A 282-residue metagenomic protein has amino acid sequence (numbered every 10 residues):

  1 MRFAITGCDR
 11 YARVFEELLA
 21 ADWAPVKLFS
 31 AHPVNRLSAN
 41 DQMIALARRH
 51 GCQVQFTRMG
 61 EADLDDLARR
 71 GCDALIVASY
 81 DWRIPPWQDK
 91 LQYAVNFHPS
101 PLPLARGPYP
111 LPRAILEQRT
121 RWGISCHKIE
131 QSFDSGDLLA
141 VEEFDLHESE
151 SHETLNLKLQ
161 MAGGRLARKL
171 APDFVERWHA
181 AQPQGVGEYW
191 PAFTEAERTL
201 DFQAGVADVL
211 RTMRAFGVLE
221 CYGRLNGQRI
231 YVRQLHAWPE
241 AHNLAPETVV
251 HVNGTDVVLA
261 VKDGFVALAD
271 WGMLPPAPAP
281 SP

Functional and structural regions predicted by a protein language model:
M1-R224, A237, H251-P282: One-carbon transfer enzymes
Q228-L244: Short, solvent-exposed recognition patches
P246-V250: Extracellular/luminal ectodomains and secreted, surface-exposed scaffolds of diverse proteins
